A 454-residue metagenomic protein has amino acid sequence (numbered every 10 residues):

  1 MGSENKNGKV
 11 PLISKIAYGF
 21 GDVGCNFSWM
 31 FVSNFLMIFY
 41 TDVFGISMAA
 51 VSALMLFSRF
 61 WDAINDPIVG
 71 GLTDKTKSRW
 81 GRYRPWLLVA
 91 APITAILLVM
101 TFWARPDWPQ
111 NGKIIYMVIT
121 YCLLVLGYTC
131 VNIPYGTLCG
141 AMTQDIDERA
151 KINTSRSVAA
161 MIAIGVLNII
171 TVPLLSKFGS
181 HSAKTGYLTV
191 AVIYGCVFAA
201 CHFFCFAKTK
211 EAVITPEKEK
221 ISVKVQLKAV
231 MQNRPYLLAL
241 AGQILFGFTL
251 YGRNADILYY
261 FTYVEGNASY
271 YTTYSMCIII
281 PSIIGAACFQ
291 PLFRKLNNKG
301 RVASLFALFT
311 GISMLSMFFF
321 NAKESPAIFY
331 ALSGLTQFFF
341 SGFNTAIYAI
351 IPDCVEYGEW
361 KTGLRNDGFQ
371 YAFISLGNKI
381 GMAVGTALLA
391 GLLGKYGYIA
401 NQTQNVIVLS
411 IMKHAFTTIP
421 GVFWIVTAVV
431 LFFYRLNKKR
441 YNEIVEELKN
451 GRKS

Functional and structural regions predicted by a protein language model:
G2-S454: Membrane-embedded alpha-helical bundles of multi-pass transporters/translocases, especially carrier/permease families
